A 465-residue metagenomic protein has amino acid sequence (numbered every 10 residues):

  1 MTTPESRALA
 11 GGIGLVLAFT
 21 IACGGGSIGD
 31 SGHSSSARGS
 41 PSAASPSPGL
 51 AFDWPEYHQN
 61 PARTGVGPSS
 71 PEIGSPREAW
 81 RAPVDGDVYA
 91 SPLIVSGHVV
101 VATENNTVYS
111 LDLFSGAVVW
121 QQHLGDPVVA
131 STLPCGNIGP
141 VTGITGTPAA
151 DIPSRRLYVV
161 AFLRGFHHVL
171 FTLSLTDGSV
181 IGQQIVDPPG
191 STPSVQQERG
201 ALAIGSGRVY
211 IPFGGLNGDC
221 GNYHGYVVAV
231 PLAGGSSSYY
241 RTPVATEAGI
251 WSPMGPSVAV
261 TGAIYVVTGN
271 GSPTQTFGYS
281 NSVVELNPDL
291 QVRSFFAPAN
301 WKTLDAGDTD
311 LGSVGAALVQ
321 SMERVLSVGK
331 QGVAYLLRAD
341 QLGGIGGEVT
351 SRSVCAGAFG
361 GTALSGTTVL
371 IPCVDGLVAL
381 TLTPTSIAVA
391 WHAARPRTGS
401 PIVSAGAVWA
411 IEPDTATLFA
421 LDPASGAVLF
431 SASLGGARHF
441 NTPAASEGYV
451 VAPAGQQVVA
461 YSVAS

Functional and structural regions predicted by a protein language model:
M1-I13: Bacterial N-terminal signal peptides that target proteins for export
F19-A22: C-terminal motif of bacterial Sec signal peptides marking the signal peptidase cleavage site
G24-S465: Noncatalytic, solvent-exposed loop/strand surfaces of beta-propeller-type extracellular/periplasmic domains
